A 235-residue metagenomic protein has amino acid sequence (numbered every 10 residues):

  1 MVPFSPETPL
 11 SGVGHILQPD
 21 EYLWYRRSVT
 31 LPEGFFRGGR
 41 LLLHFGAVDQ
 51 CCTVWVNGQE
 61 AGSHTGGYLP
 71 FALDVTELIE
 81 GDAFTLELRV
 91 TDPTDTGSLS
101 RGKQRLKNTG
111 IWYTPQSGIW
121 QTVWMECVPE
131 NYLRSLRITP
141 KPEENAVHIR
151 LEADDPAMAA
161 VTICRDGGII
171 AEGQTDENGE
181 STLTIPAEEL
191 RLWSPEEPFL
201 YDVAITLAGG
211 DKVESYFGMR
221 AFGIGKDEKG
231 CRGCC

Functional and structural regions predicted by a protein language model:
H15, P19-Y132: Accessory beta-strand-rich segments of carbohydrate-active enzymes
G38, G81-A83, P156-M158, E196-L200: Extracellular Ig-like/FN3 beta-sandwich strand-entry sites
V54-V56, N145-T175, S181-L183: Beta-strand-rich binding/interaction modules
G62, A171, D211-V213: A structural microfeature
P70-E77, E180-E189: Exposed aromatic-hydrophobic patches
T85-L88, E197-A208: Short, aromatic- and glycine-rich surface loops/edge beta-strands on solvent-exposed regions
C127-P156, G233: Surface beta-strand/loop "capping" patches
L136-R137, A204-C235: N-terminal carbohydrate-binding accessory modules
